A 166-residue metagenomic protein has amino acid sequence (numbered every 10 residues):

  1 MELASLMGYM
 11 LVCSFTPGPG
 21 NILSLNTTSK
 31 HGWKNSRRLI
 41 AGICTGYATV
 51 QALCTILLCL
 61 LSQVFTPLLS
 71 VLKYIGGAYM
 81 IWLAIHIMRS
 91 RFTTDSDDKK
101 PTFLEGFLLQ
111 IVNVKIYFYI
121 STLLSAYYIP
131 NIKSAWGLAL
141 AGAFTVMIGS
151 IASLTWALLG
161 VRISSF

Functional and structural regions predicted by a protein language model:
M1-S70, T122-A141: Juxtamembrane transmembrane-helix termini in multi-pass membrane transport proteins
L11, F15, A48-T49, I85 (+2 more regions): Hydrophobic/aromatic residues within the transmembrane alpha-helices of Major Facilitator Superfamily
G20, G46, V50-L58, M80-L83 (+2 more regions): Alpha-helical transmembrane segments and their lipid-water interface positions in multi-pass membrane proteins
N26, L53-C54, W136-F166: A hydrophobic alpha-helix/topogenic segment detector that preferentially activates on transmembrane helices
Q63-F92, G149-W156, S164-F166: Selective transmembrane alpha-helices of multi-pass membrane proteins
R89-T102: Flexible cytoplasmic inter-helical loops of multi-pass small-molecule transporters
F103-I111: A short amphipathic helical element positioned immediately N-terminal to and/or at the very start of a transmembrane
